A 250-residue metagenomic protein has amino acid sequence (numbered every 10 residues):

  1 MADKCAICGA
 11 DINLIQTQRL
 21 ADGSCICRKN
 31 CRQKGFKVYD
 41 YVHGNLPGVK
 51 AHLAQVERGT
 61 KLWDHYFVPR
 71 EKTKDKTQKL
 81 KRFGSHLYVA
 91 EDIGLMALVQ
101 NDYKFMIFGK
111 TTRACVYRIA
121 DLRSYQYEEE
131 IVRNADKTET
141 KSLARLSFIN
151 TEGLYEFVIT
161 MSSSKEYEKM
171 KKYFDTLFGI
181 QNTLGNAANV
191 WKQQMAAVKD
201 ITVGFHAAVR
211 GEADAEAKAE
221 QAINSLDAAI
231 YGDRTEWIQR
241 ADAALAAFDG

Functional and structural regions predicted by a protein language model:
M1-A2, Q18-A21: Short, flexible, mixed-charge glycine/proline-rich loop motifs that serve as phosphate/nucleic-acid-contacting
C5-C8, C27-R28: Short cysteine-rich clusters marking metal-coordination/redox-active sites
L14-I15, F36-K37: Short, non-ligating residues that shape and space the ligands of small metal-coordination modules and catalytic
L20-G35: Cysteine-rich micro-motifs
V38-K104: Anionic N-terminal interaction surfaces
R82-G84, I93, K110-T112, T151-L154: Glycine-centered tight beta-turn/hairpin loop motif at sheet-sheet or coil-to-beta transitions
L95-E139: Phosphoinositide-binding peripheral membrane targeting modules
Y125-G250: Acidic, Ser/Thr- and proline-rich intrinsically disordered linker/docking segments of eukaryotic scaffolds
